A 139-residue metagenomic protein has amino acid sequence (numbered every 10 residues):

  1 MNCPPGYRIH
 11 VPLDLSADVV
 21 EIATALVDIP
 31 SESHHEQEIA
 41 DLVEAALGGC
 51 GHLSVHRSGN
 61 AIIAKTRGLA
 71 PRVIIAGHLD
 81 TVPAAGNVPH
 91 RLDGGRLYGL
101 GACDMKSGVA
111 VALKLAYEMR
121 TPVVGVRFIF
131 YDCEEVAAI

Functional and structural regions predicted by a protein language model:
C3-A102: Acidic/His- and Gly-rich active-site-bordering loop/insert found across diverse amide/peptide-bond hydrolases
K106, A110-I139: Acidic/histidine-rich catalytic neighborhood of metal-dependent amide-processing enzymes
